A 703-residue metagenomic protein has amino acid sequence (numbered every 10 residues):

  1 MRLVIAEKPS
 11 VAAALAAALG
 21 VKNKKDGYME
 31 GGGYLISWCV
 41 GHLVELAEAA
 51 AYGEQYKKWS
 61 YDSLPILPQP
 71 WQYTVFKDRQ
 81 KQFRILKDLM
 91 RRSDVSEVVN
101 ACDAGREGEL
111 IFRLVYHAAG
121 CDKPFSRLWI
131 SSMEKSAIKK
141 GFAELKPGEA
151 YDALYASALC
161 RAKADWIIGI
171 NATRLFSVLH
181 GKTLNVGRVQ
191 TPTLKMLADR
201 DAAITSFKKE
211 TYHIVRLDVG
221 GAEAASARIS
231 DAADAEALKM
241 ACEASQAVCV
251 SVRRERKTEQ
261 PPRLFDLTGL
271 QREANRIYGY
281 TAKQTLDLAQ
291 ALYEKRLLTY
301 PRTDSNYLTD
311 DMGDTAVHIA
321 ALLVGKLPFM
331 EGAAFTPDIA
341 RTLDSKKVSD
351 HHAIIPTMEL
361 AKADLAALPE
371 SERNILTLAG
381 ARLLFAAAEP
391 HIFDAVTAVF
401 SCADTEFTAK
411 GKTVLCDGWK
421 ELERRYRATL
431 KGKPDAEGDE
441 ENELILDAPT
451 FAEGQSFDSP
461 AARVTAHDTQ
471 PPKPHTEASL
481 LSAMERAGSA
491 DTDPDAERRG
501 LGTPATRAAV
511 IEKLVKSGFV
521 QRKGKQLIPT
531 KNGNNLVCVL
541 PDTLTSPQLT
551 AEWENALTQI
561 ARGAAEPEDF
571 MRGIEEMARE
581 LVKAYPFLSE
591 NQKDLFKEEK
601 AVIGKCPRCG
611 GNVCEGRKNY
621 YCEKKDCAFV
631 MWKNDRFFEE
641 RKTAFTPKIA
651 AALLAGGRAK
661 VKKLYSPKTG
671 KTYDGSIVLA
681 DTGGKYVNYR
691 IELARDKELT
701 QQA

Functional and structural regions predicted by a protein language model:
M1-A162, W166, P460, Q470-P471: Intrinsically disordered, low-complexity regulatory segments
M1-L3, A101-A104, G181-T183, R254-R263 (+3 more regions): Conserved short loop/turn motifs at secondary-structure junctions
R2-L3, M90, A118, T173 (+3 more regions): Basic, low-complexity terminal or inter-domain segments flanking catalytic cores
P9-A16, G33-I36, V40, F76-K87 (+19 more regions): Amphipathic alpha-helical transducer elements in NTP-driven molecular machines
P124, L194, L298: Conserved ATP-binding/catalytic motifs of P-loop helicase motor domains
K135-V219, R254-T258: C-terminal or mid-to-C-terminal helical accessory/interaction module adjacent to the motor/catalytic core
A233-F265, Q271, Q548: Metal- or metallocofactor-binding catalytic centers and their adjacent structured scaffolds across diverse enzyme
